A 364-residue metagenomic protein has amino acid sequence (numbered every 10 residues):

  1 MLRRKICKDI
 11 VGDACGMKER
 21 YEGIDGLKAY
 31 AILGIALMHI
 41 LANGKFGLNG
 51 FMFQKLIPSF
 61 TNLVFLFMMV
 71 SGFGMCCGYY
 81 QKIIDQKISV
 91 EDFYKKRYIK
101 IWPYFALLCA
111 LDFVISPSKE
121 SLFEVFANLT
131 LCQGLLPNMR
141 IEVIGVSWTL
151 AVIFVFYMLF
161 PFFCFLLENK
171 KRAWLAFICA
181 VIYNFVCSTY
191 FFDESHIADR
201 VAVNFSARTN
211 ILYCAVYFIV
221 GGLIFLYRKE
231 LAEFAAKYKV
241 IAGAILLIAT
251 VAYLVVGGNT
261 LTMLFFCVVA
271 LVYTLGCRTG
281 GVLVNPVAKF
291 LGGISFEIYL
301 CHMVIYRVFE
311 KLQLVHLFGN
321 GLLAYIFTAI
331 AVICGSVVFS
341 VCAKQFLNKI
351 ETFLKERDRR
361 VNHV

Functional and structural regions predicted by a protein language model:
L2-M17, V240, L275, T279-G292 (+1 more regions): C-terminal "closing" transmembrane helix and its immediate cytosolic amphipathic cap in multi-pass membrane proteins
I6, D25, M68, V125-I144 (+3 more regions): Aromatic-enriched alpha-helical transmembrane segments of multi-pass intramembrane proteins
G16-E22, M52-P58, F93, R97 (+3 more regions): Juxtamembrane loop-transmembrane helix junctions in multi-pass integral membrane proteins, especially the extracellular
R20-Q81, I101-F105, N128-C132, S295 (+1 more regions): Functionally critical transmembrane alpha-helices in membrane proteins and complexes, commonly lining
I57-M68, G78-S116, E120-L131, F154-F156 (+6 more regions): Transmembrane alpha-helical segments and their boundary/interface "anchor" motifs in multi-pass integral membrane
M75-I83, V114-P117, F162-N169, G222-L231 (+2 more regions): Structural signal for the C-terminal ends of transmembrane alpha-helices and the immediately following loop
Y79-K87, I115-K119, L167, K171 (+4 more regions): Membrane-interfacial segments
M139-M158: Function-critical hydrophobic alpha-helical transmembrane segments in multi-pass membrane proteins
